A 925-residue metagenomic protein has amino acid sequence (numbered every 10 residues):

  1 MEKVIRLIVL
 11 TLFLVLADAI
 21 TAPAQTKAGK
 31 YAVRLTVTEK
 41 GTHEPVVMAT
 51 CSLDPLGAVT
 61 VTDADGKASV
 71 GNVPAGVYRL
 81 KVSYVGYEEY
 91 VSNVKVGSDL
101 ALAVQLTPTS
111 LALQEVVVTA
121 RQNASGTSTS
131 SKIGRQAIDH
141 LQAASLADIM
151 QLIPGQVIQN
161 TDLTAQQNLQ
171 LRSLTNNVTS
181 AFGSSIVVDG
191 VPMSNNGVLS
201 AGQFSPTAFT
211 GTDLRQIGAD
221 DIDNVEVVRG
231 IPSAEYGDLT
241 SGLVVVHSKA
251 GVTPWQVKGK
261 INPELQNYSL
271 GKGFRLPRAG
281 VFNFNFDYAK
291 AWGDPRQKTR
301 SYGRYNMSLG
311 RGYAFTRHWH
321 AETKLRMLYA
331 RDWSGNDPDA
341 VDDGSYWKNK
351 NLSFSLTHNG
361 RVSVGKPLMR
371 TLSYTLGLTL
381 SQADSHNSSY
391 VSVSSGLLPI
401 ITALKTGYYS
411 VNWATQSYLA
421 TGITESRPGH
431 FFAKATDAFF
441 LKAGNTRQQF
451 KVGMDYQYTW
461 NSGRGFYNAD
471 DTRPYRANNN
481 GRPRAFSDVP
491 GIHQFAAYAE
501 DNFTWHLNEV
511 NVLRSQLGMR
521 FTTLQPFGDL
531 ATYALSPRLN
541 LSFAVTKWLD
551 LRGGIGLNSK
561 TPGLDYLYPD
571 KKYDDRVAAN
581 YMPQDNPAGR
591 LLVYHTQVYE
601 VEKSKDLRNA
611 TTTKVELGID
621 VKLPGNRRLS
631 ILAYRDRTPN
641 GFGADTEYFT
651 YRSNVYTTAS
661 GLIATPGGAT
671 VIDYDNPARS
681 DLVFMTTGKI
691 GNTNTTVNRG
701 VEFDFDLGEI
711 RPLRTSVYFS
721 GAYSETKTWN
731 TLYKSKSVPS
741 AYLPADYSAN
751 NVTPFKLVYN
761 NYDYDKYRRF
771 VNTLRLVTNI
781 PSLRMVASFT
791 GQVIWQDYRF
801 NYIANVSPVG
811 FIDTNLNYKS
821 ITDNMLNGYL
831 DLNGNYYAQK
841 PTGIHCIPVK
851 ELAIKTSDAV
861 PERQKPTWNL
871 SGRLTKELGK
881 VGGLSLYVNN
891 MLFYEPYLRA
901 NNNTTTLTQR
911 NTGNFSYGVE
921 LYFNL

Functional and structural regions predicted by a protein language model:
K30, T36-T42, V47-D54, S83-V85 (+1 more regions): Short, acidic, small-residue-rich periplasmic hinge/interaction motif at the N-terminus of Gram-negative outer-membrane
T50-D54, A58-K67, E115-A144, A165-Q170 (+2 more regions): N-terminal periplasmic "start-of-domain" segments of outer-membrane beta-barrel proteins
G71, V191-V228: Short acidic/polar hinge/loop motifs at secondary-structure boundaries that mediate gating or recognition
V104, G211-Q256: A beta-strand signature from Gram-negative outer-membrane beta-barrel systems, especially the internal plug domain
A147, Q151-N195: Extracytoplasmic beta-strand/coil segments of soluble accessory domains associated with Gram-negative outer-membrane
A314-A330, W347-G528, G700-E702, Y718: Face-selective signature of the C-terminal outer-membrane beta-barrel domain
R637, N654-P808: Gram-negative outer-membrane beta-barrel transporters
Q792-A853, Q864-P866, L874-L925: C-terminal beta-signal and adjacent terminal beta-strands/loops of Gram-negative outer-membrane beta-barrel proteins
